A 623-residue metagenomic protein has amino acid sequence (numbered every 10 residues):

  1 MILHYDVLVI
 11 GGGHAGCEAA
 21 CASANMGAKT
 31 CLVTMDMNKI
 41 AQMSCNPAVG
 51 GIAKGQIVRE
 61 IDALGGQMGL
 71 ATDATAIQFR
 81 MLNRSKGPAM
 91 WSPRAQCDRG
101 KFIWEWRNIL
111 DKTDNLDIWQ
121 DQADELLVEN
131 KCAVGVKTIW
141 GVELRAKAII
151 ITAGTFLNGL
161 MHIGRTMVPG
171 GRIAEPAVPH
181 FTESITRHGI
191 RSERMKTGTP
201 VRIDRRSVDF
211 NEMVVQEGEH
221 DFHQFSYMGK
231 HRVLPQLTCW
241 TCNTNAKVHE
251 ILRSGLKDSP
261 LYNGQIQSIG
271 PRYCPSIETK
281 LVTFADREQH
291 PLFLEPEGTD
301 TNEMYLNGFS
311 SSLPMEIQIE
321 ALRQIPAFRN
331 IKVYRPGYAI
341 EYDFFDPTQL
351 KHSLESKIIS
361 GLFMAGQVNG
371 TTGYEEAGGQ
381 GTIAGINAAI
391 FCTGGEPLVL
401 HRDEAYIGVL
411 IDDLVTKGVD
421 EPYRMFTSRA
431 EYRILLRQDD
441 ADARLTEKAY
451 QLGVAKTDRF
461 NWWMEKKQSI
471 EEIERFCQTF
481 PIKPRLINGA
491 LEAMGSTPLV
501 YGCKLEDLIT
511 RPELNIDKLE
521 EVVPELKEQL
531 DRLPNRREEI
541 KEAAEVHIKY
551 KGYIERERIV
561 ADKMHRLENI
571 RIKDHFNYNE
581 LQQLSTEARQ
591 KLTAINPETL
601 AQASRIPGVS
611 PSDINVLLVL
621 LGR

Functional and structural regions predicted by a protein language model:
I2-A15: Beta1/beta-strand and adjacent pyrophosphate-binding region of the FAD-binding site in flavoprotein oxidoreductases
L3-Y5, I139-A148: Core beta-strand elements of the Rossmann-like FAD/NAD(P) dinucleotide-binding domain in flavoenzyme oxidoreductases
I10, E143-G154: Short hydrophobic core segments
C21-E125, W140, T152-R172, P176 (+3 more regions): Conserved N-terminal/central alpha/beta ligand/cofactor-binding core
D36-N38, K54, E183-I319, I411 (+2 more regions): An anion/pyrophosphate-binding glycine-rich loop and adjacent beta-alpha core in soluble alpha-beta enzymes
L127-E143: Conserved beta-strand-loop-beta-strand element in the redox core of flavoprotein oxidoreductases
Y305-T371, V399-D412, R537-K591, N596: A glycine-rich dinucleotide-binding beta-alpha-beta segment and adjacent secondary-structure elements that constitute
R429, L435, T446-N615, V619-R623: Extended, charge-enriched "interface" segments that sit outside catalytic cores
